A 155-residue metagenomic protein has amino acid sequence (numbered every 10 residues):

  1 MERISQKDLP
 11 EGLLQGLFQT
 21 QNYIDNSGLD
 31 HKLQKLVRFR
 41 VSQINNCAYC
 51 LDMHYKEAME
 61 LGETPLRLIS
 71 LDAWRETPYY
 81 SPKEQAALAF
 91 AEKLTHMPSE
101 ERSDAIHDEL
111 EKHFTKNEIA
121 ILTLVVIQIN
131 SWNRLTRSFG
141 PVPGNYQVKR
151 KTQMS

Functional and structural regions predicted by a protein language model:
M1-S155: Hydrophobic alpha-helical segments
